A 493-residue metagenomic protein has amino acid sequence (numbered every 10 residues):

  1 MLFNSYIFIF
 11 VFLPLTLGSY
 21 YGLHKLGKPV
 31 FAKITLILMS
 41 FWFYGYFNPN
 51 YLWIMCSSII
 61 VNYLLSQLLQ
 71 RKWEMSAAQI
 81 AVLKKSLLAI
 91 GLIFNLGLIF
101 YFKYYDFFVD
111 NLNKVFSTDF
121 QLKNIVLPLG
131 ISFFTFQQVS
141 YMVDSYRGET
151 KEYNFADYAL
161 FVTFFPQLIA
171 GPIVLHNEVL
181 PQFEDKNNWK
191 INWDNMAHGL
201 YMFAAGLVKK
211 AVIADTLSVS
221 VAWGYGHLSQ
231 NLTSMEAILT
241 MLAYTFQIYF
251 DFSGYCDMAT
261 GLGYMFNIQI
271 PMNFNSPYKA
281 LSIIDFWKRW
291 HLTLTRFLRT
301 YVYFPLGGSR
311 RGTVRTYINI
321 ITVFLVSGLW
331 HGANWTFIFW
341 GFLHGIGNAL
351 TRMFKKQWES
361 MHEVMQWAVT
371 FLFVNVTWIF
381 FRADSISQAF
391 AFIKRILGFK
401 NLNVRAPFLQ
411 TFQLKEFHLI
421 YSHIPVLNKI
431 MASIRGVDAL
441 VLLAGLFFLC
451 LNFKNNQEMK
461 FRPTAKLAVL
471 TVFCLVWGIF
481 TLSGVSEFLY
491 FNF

Functional and structural regions predicted by a protein language model:
M1-F448, N456-N492: Membrane-embedded transmembrane alpha-helical bundles that form the catalytic cores of multi-pass lipid-modifying
